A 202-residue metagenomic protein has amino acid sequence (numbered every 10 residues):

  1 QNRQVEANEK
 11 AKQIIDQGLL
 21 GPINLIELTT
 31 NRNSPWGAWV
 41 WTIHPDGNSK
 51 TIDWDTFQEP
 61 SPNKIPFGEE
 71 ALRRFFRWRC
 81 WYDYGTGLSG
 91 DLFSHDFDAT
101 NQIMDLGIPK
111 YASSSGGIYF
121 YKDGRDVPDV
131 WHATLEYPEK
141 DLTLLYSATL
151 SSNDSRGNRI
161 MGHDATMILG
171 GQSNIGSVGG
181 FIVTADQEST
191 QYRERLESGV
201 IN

Functional and structural regions predicted by a protein language model:
Q1-R3, D16-G18: Beta-strand-loop-alpha-helix segment that lines the small-molecule cofactor/substrate pocket of alpha/beta enzymes
E6: Conserved PLP phosphate-binding loop immediately N-terminal to the Schiff-base lysine helix in PLP-dependent enzymes
E9-Q13, L19-P22, I26-N202: Contiguous beta-strand/loop segments that form the cofactor/metal-binding neighborhood of enzyme cores
